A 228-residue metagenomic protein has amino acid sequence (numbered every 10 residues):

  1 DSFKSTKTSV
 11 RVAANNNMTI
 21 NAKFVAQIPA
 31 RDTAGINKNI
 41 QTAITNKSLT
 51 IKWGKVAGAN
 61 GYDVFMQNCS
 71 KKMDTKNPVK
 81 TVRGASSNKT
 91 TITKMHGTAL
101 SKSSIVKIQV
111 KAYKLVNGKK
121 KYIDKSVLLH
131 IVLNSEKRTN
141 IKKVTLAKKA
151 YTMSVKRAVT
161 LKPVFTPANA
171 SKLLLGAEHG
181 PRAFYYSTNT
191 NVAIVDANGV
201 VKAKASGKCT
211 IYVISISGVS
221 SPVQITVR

Functional and structural regions predicted by a protein language model:
D1-S9: Surface-exposed interfaces of beta-sheet-rich extracellular modules
M18, K47-I51, R157-L161: Structural beta-strand segments of beta-rich domains
I20, I108, C209-I211: Hydrophobic beta-strand segments within extracellular beta-sandwich modules
V25, K111-L115, Y212-G218: Beta-strand-rich extracellular modules
Q27-G58, K119-E136: Pro/Thr/Ser/Gly-rich low-complexity, intrinsically disordered linker/stalk tracts
A59-P78: Extracellular low-complexity, O-glycosylation-prone stalks/linkers
M95-G118: Beta-strand-rich modules
E136-R228: Extracytoplasmic soluble-region selector
